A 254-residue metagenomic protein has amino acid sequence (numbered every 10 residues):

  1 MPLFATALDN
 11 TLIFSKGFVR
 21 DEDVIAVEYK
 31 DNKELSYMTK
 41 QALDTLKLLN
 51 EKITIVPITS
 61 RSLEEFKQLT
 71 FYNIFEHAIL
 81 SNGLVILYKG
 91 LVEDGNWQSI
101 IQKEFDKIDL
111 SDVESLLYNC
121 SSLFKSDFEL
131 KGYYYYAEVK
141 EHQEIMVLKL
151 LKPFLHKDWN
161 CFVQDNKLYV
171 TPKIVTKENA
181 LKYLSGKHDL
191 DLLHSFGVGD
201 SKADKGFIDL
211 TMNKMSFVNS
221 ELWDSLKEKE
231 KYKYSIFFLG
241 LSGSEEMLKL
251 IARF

Functional and structural regions predicted by a protein language model:
M1-F4, L8-P57: Active-site neighborhood of HAD-like aspartate-dependent phosphohydrolases
L3-F4, T54, H77, H194-F196: Structural motif
T6-F18, S81-G83, K89-G90, N219: Short loop/turn segments at strand-loop or loop-helix junctions that form parts of catalytic or ligand-binding pockets
S15-G17, F66-L69, K89-G90, F207 (+1 more regions): Short glycine-/acidic-enriched loop or helix-start segments at secondary-structure transitions that form or flank
Y37-Y118: Active-site phosphate-binding/coordination module
E114-L210, S225: Conserved acidic, metal-coordinating active-site core of Asp-based, Mg2+-dependent phosphoryl-transfer enzymes
M212-S216: Catalytic phosphate/nucleotide-handling subdomain of diverse soluble enzymes
V218-F254: Asp-based, Mg2+/Mn2+-dependent phosphohydrolase catalytic module
